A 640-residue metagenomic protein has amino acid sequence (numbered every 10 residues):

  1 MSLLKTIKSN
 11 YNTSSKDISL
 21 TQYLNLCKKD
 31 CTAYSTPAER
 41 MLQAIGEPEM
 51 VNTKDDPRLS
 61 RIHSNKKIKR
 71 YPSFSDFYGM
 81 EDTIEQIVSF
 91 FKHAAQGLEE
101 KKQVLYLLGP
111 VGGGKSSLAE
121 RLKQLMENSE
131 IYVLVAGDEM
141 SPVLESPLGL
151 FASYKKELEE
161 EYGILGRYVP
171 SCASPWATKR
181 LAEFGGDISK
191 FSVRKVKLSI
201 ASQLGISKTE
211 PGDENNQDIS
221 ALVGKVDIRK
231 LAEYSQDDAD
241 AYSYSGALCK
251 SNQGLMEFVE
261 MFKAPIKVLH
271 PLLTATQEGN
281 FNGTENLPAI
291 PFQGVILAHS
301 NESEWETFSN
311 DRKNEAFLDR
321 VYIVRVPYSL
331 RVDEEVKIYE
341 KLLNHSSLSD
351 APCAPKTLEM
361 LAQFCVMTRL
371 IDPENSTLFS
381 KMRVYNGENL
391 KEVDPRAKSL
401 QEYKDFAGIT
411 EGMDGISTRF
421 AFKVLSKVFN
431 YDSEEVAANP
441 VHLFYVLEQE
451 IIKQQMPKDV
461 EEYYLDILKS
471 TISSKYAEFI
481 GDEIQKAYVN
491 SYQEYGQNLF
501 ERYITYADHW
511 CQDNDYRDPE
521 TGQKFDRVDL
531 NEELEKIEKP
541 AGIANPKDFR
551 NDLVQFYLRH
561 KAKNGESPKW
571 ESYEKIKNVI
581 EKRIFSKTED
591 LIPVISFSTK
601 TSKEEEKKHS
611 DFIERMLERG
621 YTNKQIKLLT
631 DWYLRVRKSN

Functional and structural regions predicted by a protein language model:
M1-E39: Long, basic/Gly/Ser/Thr-rich N-terminal segments that mediate initial subcellular attachment or targeting
C31-N640: Conserved ASCE/P-loop NTPase catalytic core
